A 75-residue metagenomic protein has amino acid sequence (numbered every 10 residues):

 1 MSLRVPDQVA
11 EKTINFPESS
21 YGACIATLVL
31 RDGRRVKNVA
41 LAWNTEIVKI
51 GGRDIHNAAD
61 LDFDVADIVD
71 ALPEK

Functional and structural regions predicted by a protein language model:
M1-K75: Motif-centric detector for short Cys/His coordination patterns
